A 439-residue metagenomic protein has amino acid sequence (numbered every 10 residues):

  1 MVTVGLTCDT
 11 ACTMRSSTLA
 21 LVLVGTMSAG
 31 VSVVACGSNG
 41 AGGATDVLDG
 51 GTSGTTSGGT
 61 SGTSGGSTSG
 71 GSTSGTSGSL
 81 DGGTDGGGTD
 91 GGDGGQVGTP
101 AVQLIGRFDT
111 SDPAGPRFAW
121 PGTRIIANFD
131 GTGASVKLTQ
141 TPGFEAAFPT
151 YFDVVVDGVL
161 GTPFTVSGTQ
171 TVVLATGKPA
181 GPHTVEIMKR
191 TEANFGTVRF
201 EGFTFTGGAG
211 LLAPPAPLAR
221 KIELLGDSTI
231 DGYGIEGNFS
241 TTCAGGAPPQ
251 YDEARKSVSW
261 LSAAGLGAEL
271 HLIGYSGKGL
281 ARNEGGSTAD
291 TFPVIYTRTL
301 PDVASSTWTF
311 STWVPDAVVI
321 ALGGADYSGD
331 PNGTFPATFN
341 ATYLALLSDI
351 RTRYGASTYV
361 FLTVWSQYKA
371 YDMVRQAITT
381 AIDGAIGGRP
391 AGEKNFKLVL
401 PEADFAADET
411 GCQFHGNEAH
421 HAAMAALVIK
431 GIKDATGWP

Functional and structural regions predicted by a protein language model:
V2-T13, M27-V97: Ser/Thr-rich, Pro/Gly/Ala-heavy low-complexity intrinsically disordered linkers and tails of secreted extracellular
V4-L6, A11-M14, T26, G37-A44 (+2 more regions): N-terminal secretory targeting modules
S17-S28: Sec-dependent N-terminal signal peptides
V31, L224, L270-L272, N395-L400: Conserved beta-strand scaffold positions in the cores of enzyme catalytic domains, especially in NTP/NDP-utilizing
W120-T123, S167-Q170, M188-T197, I235 (+4 more regions): Conserved SGNH/GDSL esterase-like catalytic core that processes O-acyl groups on lipids and polysaccharides
D157, V294-P439: Alpha-helical cap/lid subdomain in secreted, periplasmic, or secretory-pathway luminal O-acyl-processing enzymes
E186, E223, H271, Y359-F361: A structural signal for isolated positions on well-ordered beta-strands in alpha/beta enzyme cores
